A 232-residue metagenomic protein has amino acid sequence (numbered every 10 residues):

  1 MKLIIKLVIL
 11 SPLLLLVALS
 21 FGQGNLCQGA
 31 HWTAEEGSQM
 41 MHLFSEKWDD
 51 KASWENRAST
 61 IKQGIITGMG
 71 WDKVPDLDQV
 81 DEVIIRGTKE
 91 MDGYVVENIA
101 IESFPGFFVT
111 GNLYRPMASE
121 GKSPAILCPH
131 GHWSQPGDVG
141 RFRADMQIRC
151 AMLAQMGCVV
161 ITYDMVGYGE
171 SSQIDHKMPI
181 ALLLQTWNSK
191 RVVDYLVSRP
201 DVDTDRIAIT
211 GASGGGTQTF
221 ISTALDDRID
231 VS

Functional and structural regions predicted by a protein language model:
M1-S11: Bacterial N-terminal signal peptides that target proteins for export
S20-G22, G29: Boundary at the C-terminal end of the N-terminal hydrophobic targeting segment
E35-Y114: Non-catalytic accessory segments flanking enzyme active sites
S103-P105, R115-M117, G131-W133, G167 (+1 more regions): Short, flexible loop/turn elements at secondary-structure junctions
E120-S198: Cap/lid segment of the alpha/beta-hydrolase catalytic domain
D194-S232: Primarily recognizes the serine-hydrolase "nucleophile elbow" in alpha/beta-hydrolase and SGNH/GDSL folds
